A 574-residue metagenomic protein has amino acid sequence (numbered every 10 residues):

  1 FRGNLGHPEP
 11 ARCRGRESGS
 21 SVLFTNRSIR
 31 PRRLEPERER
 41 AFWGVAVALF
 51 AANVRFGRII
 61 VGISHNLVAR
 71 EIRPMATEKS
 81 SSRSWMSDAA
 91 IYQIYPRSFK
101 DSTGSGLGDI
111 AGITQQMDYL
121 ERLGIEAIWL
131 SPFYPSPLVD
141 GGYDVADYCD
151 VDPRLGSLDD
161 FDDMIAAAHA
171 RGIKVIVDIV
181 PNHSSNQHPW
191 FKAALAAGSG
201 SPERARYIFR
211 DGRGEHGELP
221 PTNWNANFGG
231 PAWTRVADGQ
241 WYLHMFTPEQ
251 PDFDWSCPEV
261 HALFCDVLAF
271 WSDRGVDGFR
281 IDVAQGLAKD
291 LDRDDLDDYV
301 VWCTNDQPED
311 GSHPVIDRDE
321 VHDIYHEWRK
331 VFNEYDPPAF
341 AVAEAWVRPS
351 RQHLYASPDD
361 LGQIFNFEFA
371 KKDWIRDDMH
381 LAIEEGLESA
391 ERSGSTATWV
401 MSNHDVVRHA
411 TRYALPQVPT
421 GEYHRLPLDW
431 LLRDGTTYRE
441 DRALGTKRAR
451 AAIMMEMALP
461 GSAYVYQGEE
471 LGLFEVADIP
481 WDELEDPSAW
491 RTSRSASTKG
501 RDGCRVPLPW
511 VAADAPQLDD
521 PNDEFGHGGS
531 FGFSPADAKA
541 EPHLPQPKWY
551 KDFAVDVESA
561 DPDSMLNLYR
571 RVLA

Functional and structural regions predicted by a protein language model:
N4-H7, N26, H65-N66: Intrinsic-disorder-associated, low-complexity terminal segments enriched in Asp/Asn/His/Tyr and depleted of Lys/Arg
P8, T25, A51-V54: Short hydrophobic alpha-helical segments enriched in small aliphatic residues
P10, S18, P36-R40: Cationic, low-complexity basic patches in intrinsically disordered or flexible, solvent-exposed regions
S18-S21, S28, S64: Serine residues within intrinsically disordered or low-complexity segments
N66, I72-A574: Active-site and adjacent substrate-binding regions of carbohydrate-active enzymes
